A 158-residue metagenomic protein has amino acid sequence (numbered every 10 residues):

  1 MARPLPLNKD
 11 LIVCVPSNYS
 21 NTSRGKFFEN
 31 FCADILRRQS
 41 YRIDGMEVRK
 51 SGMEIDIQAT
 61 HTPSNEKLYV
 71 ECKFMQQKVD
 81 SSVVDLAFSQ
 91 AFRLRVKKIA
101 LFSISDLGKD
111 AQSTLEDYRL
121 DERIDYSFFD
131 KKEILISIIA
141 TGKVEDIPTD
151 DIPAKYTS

Functional and structural regions predicted by a protein language model:
M1-S158: Mixed-charge (Asp/Glu-Lys/Arg
